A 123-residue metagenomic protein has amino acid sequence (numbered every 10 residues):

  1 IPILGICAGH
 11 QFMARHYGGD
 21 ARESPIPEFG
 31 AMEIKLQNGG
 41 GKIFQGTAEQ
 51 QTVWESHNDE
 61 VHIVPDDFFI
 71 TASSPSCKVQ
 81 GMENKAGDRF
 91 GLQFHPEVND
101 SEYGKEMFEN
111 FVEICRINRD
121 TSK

Functional and structural regions predicted by a protein language model:
I1-K42, G46, T52, F108: Cysteine-nucleophile active-site neighborhood
C7, H57, H95: Histidine-centered divalent metal-coordination motifs
A31-E33, V79-G81, G91: Conserved hydrophobic/aromatic beta-strand scaffold that supports enzyme active sites
G40-G87: Catalytic beta-strand/loop cores that center a nucleophilic Ser/Cys/Thr and support acyl-enzyme chemistry
Q93-K123: Acyltransferase
